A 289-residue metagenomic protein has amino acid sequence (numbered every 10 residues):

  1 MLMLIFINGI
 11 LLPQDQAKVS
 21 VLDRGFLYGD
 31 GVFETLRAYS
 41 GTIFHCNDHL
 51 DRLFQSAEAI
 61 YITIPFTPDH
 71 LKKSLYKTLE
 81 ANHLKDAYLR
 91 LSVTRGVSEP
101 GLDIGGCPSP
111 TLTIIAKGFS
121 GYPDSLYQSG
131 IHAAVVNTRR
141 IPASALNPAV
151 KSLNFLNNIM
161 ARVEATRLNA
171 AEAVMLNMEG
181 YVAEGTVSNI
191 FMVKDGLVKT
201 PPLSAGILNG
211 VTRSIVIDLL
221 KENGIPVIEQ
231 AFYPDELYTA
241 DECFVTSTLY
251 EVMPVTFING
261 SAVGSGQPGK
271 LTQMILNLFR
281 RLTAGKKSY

Functional and structural regions predicted by a protein language model:
M1-V174, M178-Y181, L208, I217-Y289: Conserved alpha/beta cores of soluble small-molecule-handling proteins
V174, Y181-L203, N209: Glycine- and Gly-Pro-enriched alpha-helical subdomains that act as flexible, kink-prone "lid/hinge" or packing modules
